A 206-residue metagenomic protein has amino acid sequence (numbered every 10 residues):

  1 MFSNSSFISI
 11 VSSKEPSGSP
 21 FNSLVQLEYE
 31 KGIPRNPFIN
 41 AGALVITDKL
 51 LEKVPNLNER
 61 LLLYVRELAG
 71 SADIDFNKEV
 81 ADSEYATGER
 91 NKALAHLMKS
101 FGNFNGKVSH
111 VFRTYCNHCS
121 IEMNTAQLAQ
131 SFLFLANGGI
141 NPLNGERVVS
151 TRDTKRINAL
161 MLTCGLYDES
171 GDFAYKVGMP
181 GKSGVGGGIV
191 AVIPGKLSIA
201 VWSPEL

Functional and structural regions predicted by a protein language model:
M1-S3, V192-I193: Alpha-helix C-terminal capping segments
F2-H118: Active-site-adjacent helix/loop patches that line small-molecule binding or acyl-intermediate pockets
F38-V45, N124-Q130, D153, G195: Catalytic-loop motifs flanking and including active-site residues across diverse enzymes
L51, P55, R66, G70 (+4 more regions): Generic secondary-structure signature for well-ordered alpha-helical cores
A93-A95, L128, G186-I189: Short glycine-rich loop/turn motifs
H96-R156, W202: Penicillin-binding protein/beta-lactamase superfamily catalytic region
A136-L206: Structured C-terminal helix/loop/strand segments within mature extracytoplasmic catalytic/sensor domains
